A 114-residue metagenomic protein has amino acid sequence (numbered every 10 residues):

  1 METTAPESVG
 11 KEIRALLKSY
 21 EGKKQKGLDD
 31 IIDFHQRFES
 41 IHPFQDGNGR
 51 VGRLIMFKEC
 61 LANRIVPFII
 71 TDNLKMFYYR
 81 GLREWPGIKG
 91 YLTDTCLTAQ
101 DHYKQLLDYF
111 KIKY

Functional and structural regions predicted by a protein language model:
M1-Y114: FIC/Doc superfamily catalytic core
